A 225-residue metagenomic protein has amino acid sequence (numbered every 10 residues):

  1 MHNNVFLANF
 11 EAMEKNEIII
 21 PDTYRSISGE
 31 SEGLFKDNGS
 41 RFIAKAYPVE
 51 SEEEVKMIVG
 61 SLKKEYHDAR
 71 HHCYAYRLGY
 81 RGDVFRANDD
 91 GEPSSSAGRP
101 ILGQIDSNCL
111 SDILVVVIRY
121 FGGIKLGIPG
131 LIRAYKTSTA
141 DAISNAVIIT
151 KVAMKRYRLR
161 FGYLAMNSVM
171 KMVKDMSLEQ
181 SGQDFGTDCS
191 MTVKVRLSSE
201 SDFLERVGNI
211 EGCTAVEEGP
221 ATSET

Functional and structural regions predicted by a protein language model:
V5-S96, G219-T225: C-terminal regulatory domains involved in ligand/effector binding and gene-expression control
A97-N145: Active-site beta-strand/loop microenvironment that shapes enzyme catalytic pockets
I148-A165: Short glycine-/aliphatic-rich beta-strand segments at the starts of folded cytosolic domains
R160-L178: Short amphipathic alpha-helix segments
M170-D175, D202-E211: Short amphipathic alpha-helices in soluble, non-transmembrane regions that often serve as interface/regulatory elements
Q180-F185, I210-T225: Conserved short beta-strand edge segments in small beta-sheet-based binding/regulatory domains
V193, S199-D202: Terminal, non-globular segments
